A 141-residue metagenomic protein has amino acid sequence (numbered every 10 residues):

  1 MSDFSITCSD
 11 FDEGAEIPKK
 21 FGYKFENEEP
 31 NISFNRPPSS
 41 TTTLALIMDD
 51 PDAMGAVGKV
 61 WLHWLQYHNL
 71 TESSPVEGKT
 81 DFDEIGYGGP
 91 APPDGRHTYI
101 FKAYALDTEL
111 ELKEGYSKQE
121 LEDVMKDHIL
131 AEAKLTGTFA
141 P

Functional and structural regions predicted by a protein language model:
M1-P141: N-terminus-centered regions that define maturation/targeting leaders and the start of the first functional domain
